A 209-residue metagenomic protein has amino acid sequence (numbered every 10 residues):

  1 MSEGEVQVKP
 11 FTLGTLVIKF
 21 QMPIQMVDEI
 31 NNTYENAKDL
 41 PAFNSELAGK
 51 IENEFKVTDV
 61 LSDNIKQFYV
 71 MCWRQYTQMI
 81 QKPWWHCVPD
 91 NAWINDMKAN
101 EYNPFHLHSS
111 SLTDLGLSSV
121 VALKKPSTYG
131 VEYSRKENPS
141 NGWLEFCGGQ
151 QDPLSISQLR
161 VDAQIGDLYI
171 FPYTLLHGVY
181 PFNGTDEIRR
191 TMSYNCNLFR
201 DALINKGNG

Functional and structural regions predicted by a protein language model:
M1-H86, W93, N100-P104: Non-heme Fe(II)/2-oxoglutarate
P23, A122-K124, N195-F199: Solvent-exposed residues in well-ordered beta-strands and their adjoining turns, especially edge/terminal strands
K82-V88, V131-S134: Short acidic alpha-helical/loop segments enriched in Asp/Glu that coordinate divalent cations
P89, K98, Y173-T174: Short beta-strand and beta-hairpin "edge-sheet" elements
N95-I170, Y180, E187-I188, A202-G207: Catalytic core of non-heme Fe(II) oxygenases with the double-stranded beta-helix
G184-N195: C-terminal/domain-terminus segments
S193-G209: Double-stranded beta-helix
